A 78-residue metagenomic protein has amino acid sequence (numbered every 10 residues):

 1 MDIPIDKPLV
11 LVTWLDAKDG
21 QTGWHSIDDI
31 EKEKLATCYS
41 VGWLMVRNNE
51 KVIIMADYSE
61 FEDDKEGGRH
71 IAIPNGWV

Functional and structural regions predicted by a protein language model:
D2-V78: Conserved RNA-binding domains used in RNP assembly and mRNA/RNA metabolism
